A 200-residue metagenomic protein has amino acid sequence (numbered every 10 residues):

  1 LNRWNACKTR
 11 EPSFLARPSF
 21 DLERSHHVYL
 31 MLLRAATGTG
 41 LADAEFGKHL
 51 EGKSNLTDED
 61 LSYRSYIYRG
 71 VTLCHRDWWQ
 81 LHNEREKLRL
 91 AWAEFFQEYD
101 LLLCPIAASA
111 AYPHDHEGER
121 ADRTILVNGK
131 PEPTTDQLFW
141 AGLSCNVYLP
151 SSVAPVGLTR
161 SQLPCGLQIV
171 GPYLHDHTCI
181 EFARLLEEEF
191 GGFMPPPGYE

Functional and structural regions predicted by a protein language model:
L1-A35, V71-T72: Gly/Ser-rich, acidic/histidine-flanked active-site/gating loops
L1-R10, W79-H82, L90, P133-T135 (+2 more regions): Structural helix-boundary/capping segments
M31-A35, A121-D122, V170-G171: Short, hinge-like loop/turn segments at secondary-structure boundaries
L32-A93, S109-A110, H114-E117, P155-L163: Short helix-loop capping/hinge segments that flank enzyme active sites or metal/cofactor-binding pockets
I106: Glycine-rich, N-terminal phosphate-binding loop of Rossmann-like dinucleotide-binding domains
Y112-Q137: Short, surface-exposed loop/helix-turn segments at secondary-structure junctions that function as lids/hinges flanking
